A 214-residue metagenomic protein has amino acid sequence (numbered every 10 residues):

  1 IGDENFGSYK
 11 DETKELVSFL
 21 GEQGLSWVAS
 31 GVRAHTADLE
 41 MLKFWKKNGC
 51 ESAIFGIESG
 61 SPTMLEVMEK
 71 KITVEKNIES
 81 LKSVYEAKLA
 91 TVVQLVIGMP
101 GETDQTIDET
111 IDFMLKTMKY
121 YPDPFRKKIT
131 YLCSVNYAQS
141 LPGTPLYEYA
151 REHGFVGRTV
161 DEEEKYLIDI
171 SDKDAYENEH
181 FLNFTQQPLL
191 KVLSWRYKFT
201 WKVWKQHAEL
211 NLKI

Functional and structural regions predicted by a protein language model:
I1-V92, I97-M99: Conserved SAM/AdoMet-binding glycine-rich loop
K10-T13, T103-Q105, L146: A short acidic (Asp/Glu
L16-V17, K71-I72, E109-T110, M114 (+1 more regions): Short secondary-structure boundary/capping segments
E40-L42, P100-M118: Catalytic cores of alpha/beta
T117-K128: Alpha-helix termini
L132-A138: Extended hydrophobic secondary-structure segments that form protein cores and membrane-embedded regions
Q139, G143: Glycine-rich beta-alpha loop elements in corrinoid/cobalamin-binding modules across cobalamin-dependent enzymes
P145-I214: Radical SAM enzyme core and accessory elements
